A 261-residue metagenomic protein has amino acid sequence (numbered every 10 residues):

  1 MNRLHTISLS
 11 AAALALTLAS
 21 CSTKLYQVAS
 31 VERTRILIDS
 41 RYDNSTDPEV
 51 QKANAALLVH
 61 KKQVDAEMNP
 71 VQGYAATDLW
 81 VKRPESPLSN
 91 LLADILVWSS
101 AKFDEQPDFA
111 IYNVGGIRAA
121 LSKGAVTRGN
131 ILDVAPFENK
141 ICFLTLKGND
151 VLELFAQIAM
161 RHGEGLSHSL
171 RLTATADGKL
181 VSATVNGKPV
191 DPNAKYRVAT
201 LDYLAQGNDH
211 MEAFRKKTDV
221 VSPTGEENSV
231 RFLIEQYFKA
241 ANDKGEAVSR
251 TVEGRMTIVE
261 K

Functional and structural regions predicted by a protein language model:
M1-S10: Bacterial N-terminal signal peptides that target proteins for export
T17-S20: C-terminal motif of bacterial Sec signal peptides marking the signal peptidase cleavage site
T23-Y42, L91-A93, V97-S99, E105-A110 (+1 more regions): Feature captures C-terminal
Y42-N69: Post-signal-peptide N-terminal segment of Sec-exported extracytoplasmic proteins
A66-K82, M211-D219: Acidic/histidine-rich, surface-exposed loop or edge segments in extracytoplasmic proteins
S86-P87: A conserved active-site cap/scaffold subdomain adjacent to cofactor or substrate pockets
